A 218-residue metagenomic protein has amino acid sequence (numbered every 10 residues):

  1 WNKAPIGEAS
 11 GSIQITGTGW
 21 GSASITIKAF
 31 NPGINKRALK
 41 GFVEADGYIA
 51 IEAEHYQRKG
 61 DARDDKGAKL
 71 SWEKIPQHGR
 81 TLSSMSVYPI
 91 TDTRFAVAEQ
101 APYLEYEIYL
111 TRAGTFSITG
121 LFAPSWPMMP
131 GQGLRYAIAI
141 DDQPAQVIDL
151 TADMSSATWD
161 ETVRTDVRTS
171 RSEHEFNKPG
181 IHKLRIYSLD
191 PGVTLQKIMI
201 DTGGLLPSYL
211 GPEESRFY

Functional and structural regions predicted by a protein language model:
W1-Y218: Extracytoplasmic
